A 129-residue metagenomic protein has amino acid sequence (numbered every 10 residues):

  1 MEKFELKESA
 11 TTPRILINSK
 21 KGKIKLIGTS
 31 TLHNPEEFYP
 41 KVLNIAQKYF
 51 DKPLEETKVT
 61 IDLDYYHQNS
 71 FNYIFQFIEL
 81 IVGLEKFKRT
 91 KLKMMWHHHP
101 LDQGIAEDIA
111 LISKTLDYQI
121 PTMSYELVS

Functional and structural regions predicted by a protein language model:
E2, E107, S113-S129: A cross-taxonomic marker for long C-terminal extensions/tails that follow the last structured domain
E2-P40: STAS-typified acidic loop motif
K21-K25, E55-T60: Glycine-rich, often proline-containing surface loops adjacent to acidic residues and nearby aromatics that form
T31-E56: Short, well-structured hydrophobic secondary-structure segments
E37, V42, K58-I112: Amphipathic alpha-helical interaction surfaces in cytosolic regulatory modules
